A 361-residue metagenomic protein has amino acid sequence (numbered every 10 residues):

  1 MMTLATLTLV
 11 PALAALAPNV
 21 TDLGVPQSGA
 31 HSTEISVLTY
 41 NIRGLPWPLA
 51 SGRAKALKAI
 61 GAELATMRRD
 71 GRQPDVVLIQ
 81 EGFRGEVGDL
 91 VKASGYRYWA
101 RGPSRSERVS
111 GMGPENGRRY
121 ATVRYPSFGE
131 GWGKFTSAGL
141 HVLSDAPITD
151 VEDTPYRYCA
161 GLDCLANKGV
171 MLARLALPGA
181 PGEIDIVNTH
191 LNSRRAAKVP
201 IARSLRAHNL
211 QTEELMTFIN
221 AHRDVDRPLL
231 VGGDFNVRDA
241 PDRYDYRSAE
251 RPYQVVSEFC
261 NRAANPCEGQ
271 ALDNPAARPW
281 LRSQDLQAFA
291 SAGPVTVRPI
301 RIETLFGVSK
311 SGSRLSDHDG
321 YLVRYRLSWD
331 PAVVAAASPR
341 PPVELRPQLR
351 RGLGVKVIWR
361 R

Functional and structural regions predicted by a protein language model:
M2-S94, P103-S127, W132, S137 (+2 more regions): N-terminal, active-site-proximal structural segment of metallo-dependent hydrolase catalytic domains
A17-V25, T217-L230, F235-R360: Metal-dependent phosphoester-hydrolase catalytic domains
G24-L38, L140-T154, L165-N192, Y325-D330: Beta-strand-turn-beta hairpins that frame and shape the catalytic cleft of phosphate-ester-processing enzymes
S36-I42, I60-G88, L143, A173 (+4 more regions): Active-site beta-strand/loop signature of hydrolases that rely on acidic residues for catalysis
L45-L49, D153-D163, L191-R206: Surface-exposed cleft-lining segments at the edges of enzyme active sites
Q80, A93, E115, K134-V151 (+3 more regions): Conserved beta strand-loop-helix elements of the APE1-like EEP
Y98, R119-P126, W132, P147-E152 (+2 more regions): Short helix-loop capping/hinge motifs at secondary-structure junctions, enriched in acidic/polar residues
L191-L215, D239-E250: Active-site-proximal segments of metal-dependent phosphoesterases and phosphodiesterases across multiple
